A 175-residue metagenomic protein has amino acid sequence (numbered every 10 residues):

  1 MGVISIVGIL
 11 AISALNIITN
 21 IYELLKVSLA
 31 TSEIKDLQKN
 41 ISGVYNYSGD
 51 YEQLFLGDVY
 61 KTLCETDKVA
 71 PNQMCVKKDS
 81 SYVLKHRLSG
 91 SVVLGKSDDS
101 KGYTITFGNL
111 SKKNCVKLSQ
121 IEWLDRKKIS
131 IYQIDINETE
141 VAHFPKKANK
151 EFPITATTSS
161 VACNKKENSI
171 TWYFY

Functional and structural regions predicted by a protein language model:
M1-G2, L37, L118: Long, contiguous hydrophobic alpha-helical segments, chiefly transmembrane helices and signal peptides
M1-K26, A30-E33: N-terminal single-pass transmembrane signal-anchor helix
I21, A30-E52: N-terminal alpha-helical signal peptides/signal-anchor transmembrane segments
Y47-Y175: Periplasmic/extracellular, small/polar-rich flexible segments of pilin-like filament-forming proteins
